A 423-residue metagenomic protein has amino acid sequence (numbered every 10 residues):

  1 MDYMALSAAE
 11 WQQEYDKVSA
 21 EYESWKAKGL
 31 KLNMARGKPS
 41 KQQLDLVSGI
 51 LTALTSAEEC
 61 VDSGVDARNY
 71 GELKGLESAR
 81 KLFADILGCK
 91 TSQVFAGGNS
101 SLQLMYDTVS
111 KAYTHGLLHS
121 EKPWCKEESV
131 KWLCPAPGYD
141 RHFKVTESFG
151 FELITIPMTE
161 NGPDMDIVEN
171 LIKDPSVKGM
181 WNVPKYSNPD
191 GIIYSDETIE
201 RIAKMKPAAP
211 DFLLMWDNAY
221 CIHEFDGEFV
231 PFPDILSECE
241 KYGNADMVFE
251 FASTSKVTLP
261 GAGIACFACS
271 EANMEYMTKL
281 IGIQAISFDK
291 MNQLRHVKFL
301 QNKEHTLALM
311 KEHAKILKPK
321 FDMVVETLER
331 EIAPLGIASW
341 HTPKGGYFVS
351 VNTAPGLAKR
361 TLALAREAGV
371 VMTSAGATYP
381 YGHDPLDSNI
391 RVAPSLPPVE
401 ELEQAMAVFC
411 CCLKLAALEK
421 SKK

Functional and structural regions predicted by a protein language model:
D2-K74, S78-A79, A84-D85, E367-V370: N-terminal "arm"/small-domain region of PLP-dependent enzymes with the aminotransferase-like
G37-K41, S101-L102, G138-D140, N161 (+9 more regions): Short, solvent-exposed loop/turn segments at secondary-structure junctions
E59, V65-P210, C221-G243, A358 (+2 more regions): Conserved core of the PLP fold type I
S237-K318, E331, L418: Conserved core segment of the aminotransferase class I/II
K311-V325, I337-N352: Conserved glycine-rich beta-strand-loop-beta hairpin in the small C-terminal domain of fold type I
S350-P355, M372-K414: Conserved PLP-binding active-site segment of the aspartate aminotransferase-like
T361-E367, A405-C410: Short amphipathic alpha-helices in soluble, non-transmembrane regions that often serve as interface/regulatory elements
